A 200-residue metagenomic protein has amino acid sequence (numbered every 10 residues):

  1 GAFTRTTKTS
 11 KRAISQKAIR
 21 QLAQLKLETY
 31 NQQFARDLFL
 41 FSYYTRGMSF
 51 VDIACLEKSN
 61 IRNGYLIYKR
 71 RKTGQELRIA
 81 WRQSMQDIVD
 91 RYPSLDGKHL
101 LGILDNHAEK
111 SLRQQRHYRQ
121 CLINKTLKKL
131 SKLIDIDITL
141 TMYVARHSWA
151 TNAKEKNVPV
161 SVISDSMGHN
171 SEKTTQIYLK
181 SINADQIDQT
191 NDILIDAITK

Functional and structural regions predicted by a protein language model:
G1-A2, C55-R91: Conserved tyrosine-mediated DNA breakage-rejoining catalytic core shared by Y-recombinases
F3-F34: Long, amphipathic, Lys/Arg-enriched alpha-helical "connector/arm" segment
R5, R70-G74, M167-D192: Catalytic-site neighborhood detector that most strongly recognizes the C-terminal catalytic loop/helix of tyrosine
A13-R20, R82-D137: Active-site/catalytic core of tyrosine-dependent DNA strand-transfer enzymes
Q24-Y30, N124-D165: Short, basic (Lys/Arg/His-rich) helix/loop patches that form interaction surfaces in the mid-to-C-terminal regions
R36-S49, N152: Short pre-functional
S59-I67, I136-I138, V158-I177: Short, polar N-cap/turn motifs at the start of nucleic acid-interacting alpha helices
R78-Q83, D87, R91-Y92, K180-K200: DNA/chromatin major-groove-contacting recognition/catalytic segments
